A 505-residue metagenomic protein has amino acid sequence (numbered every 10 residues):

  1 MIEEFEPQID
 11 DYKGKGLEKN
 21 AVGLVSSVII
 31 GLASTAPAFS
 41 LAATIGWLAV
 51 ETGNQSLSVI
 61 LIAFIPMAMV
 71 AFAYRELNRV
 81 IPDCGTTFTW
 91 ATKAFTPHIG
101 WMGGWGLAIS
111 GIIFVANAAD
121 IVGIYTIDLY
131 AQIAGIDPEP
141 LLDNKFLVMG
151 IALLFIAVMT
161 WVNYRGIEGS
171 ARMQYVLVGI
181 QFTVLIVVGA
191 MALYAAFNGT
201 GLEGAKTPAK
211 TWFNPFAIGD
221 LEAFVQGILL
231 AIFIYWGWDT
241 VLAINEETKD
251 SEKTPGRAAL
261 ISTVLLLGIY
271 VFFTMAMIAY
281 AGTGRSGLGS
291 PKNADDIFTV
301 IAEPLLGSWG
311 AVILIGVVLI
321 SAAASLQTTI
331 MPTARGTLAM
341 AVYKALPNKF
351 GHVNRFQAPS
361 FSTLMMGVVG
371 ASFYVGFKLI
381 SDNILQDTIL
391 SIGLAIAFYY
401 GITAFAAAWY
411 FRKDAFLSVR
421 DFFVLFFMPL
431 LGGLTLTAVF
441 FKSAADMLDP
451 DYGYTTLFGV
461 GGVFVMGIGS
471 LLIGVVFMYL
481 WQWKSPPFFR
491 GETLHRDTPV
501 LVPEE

Functional and structural regions predicted by a protein language model:
M1-L24, A404-M428, D446-E505: Terminal cytosolic tails of multi-pass membrane transporters, especially the segment immediately following the final
K13-G16, S56-L57, I133-L147, V176-V312: Helix-loop-helix junctions that connect adjacent transmembrane segments in multi-pass membrane transporters
S40-L147, L265, G462-V475: Extracellular loop-to-transmembrane helix junctions
G46-L57, I121, A134-K145, I167-V178 (+6 more regions): Transmembrane helix-loop boundary segments of multi-pass membrane transporters
L61-I62, Y130-I167, L185-V188, T363-V369 (+1 more regions): Transmembrane alpha-helical segments of multi-pass small-molecule transport proteins
T89-A91, T96, D128-I133, E139 (+3 more regions): TM-loop-TM module centered on a large, flexible mid-protein loop between adjacent transmembrane helices in multi-pass
G106-I124, Y235, D239-T248, S308-N348 (+1 more regions): Membrane-helix boundary/coupling elements in multi-pass transport proteins
V148-G204, A259-T263, A395-Y400, D421-L434: Membrane-interface loop-to-helix entry segments
